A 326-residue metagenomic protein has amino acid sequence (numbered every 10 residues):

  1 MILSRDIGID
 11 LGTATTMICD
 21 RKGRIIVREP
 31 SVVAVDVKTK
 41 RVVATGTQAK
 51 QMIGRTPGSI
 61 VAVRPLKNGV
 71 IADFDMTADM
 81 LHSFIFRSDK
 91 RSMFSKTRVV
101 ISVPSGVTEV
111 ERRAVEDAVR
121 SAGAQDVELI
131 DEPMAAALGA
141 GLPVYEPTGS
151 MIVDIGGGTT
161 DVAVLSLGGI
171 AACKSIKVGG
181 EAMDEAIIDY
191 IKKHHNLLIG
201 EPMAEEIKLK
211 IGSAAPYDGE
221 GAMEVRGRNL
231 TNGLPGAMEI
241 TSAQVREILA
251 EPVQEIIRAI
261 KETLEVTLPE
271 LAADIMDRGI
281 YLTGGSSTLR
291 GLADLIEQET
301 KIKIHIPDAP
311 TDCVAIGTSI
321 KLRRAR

Functional and structural regions predicted by a protein language model:
M1-I155, A163-Y281, S287-R326: Nucleotide/phosphate-binding catalytic cleft detector across ATP-hydrolyzing and phosphate-transferring enzymes
